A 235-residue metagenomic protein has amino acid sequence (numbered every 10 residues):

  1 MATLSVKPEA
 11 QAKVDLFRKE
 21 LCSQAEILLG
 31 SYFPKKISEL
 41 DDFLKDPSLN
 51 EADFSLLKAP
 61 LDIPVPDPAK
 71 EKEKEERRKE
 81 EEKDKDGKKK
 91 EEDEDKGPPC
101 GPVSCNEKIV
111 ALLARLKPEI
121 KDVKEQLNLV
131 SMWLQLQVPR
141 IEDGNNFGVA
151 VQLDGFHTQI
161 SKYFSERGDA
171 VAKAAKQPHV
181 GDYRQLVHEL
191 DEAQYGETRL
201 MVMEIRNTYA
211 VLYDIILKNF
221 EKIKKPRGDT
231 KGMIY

Functional and structural regions predicted by a protein language model:
M1-Y235: Long, contiguous alpha-helical bundle segments
